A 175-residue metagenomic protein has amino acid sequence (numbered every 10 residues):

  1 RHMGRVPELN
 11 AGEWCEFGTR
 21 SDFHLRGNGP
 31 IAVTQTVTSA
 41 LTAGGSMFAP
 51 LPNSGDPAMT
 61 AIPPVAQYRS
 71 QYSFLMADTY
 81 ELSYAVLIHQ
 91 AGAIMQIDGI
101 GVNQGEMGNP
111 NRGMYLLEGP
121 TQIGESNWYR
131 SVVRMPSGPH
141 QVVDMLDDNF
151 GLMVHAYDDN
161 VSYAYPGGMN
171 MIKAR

Functional and structural regions predicted by a protein language model:
R1-R175: Conserved functional hotspot residues at active sites or interaction interfaces
